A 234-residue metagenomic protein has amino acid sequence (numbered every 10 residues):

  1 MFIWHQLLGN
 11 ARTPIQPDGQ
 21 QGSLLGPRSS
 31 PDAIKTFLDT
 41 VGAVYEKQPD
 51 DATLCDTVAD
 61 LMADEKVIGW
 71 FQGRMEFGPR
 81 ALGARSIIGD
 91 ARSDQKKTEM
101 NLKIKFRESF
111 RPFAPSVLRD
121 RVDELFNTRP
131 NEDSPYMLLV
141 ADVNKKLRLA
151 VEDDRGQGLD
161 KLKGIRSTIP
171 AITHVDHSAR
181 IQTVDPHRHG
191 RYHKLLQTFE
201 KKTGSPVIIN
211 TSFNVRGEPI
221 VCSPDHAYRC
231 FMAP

Functional and structural regions predicted by a protein language model:
F2-P234: Flexible beta->alpha loop and helix N-cap segments adjacent to enzyme active/binding sites
